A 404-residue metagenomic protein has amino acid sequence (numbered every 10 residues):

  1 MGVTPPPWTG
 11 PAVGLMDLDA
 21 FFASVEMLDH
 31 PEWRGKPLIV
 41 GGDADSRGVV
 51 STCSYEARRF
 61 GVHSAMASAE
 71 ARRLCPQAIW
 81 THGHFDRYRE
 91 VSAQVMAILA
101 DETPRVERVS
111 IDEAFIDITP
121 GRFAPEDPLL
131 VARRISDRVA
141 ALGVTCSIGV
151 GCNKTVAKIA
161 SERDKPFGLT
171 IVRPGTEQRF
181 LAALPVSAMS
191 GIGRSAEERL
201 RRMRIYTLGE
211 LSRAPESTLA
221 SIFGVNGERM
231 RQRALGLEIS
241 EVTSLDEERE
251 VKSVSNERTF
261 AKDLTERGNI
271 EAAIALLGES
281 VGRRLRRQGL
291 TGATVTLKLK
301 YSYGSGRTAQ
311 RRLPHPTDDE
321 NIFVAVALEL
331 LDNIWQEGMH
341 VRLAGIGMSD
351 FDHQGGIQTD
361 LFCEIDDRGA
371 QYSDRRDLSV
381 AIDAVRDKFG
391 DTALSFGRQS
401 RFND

Functional and structural regions predicted by a protein language model:
M1-Q232, L245, R283, G369-D404: Gly/Gly-Pro- and Ser/Thr-rich, intrinsically disordered tail segments characteristic of DNA damage-repair and tolerance
G2-W8, L15, A188, A196 (+2 more regions): DNA-contacting surface of Y-family translesion DNA polymerases
F21, A44-R47, S302-G306, F351-Q354: Short, charged/polar surface micro-motifs in flexible loops or helix N-caps
A114-P120, R307-R311, F362-D366: Short, hydrophobic beta-strand segments
C146-V150, G292-V295, L343-A344: A short glycine-rich, hydrophobically flanked beta-strand micro-motif that places a catalytic Asp/Glu for divalent metal
H315-D404: Acidic, metal-coordinating catalytic segment for phosphate/diphosphate chemistry, firing primarily on the Nudix
